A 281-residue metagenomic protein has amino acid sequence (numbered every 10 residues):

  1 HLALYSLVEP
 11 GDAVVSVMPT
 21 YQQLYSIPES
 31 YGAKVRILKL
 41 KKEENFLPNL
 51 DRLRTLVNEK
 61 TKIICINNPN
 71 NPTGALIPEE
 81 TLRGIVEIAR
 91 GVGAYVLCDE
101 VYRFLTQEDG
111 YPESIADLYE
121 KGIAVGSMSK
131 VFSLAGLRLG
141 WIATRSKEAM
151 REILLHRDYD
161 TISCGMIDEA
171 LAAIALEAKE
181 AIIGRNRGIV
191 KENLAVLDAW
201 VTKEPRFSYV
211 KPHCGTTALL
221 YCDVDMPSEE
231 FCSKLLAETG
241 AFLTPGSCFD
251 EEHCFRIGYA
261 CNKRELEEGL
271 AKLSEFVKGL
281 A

Functional and structural regions predicted by a protein language model:
H1-A13, D225-E229: Phosphate-binding glycine-rich loop
S6-P28: Conserved PLP-anchoring active-site segment centered on the Schiff-base-forming lysine
D12, A33, G91-Y95, E120: A short helix->loop->beta-strand "cap" motif at the edges of active sites that frequently abuts
Y31, G91-V92, E204, T239 (+1 more regions): Helix C-cap/helix->beta junction micro-motif
L40-E108: Active-site phosphate-binding strand-loop segment of PLP-dependent enzymes
T55, D225, S233-L243, F249-A281: PLP-dependent enzyme catalytic core of the Aspartate aminotransferase-like
K121-K191, D198-W200: Conserved core segment of the aminotransferase class I/II
A173, I189-D198, Y209-C222: Conserved glycine-rich beta-strand-loop-beta hairpin in the small C-terminal domain of fold type I
